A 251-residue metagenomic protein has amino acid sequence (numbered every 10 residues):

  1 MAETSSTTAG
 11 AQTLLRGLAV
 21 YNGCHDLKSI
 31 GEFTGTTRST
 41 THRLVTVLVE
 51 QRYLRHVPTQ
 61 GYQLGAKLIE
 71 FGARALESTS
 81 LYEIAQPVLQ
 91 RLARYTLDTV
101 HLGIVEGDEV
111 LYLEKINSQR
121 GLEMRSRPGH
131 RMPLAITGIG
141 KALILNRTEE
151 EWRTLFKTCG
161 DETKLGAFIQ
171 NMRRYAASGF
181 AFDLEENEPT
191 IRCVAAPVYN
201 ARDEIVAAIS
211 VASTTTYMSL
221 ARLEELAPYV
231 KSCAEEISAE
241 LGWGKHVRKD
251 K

Functional and structural regions predicted by a protein language model:
M1-S78, Y82, E235, A239-W243: N-terminal helix-turn-helix
T59, V100, C193-A195: Short loop/turn microsegments at loop-to-beta-strand junctions
Q63-F156: Amphipathic alpha-helical effector-binding/dimerization core of metabolite-sensing transcriptional regulators
L81-L92, R153-A196, S232, A239-E240: Short, basic/aromatic recognition patches
L165-R173, S178, P189-T190, A207-K251: Juxtadomain coupling helices with adjacent low-complexity linkers
V198-A201: Sensor-regulatory modules in signal-transduction proteins
